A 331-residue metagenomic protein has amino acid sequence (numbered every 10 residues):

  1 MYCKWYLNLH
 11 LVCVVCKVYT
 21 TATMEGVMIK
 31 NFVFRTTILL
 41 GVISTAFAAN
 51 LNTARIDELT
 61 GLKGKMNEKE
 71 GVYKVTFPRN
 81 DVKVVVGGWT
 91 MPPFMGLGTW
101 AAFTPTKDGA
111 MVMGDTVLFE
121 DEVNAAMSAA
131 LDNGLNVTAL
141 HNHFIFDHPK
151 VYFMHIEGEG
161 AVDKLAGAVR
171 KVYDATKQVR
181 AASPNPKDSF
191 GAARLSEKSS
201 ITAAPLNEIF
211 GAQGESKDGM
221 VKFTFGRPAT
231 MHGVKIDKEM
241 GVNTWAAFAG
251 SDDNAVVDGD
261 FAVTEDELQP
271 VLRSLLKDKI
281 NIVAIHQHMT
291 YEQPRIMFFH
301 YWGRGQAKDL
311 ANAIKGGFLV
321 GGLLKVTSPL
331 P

Functional and structural regions predicted by a protein language model:
K4, L9-V27: Short, Lys/Arg-enriched N-terminal segments with co-localized hydrophobic residues within the first ~10-30 amino acids
Y6-H10, I38-L39, E58-G61: Acidic/proline-rich low-complexity IDRs
V18, M24-V27, L40, A130 (+1 more regions): Short intrinsically disordered, low-complexity segments
V27-T37: Bacterial N-terminal signal peptides that target proteins for export
R35-T45: Bacterial N-terminal signal peptides
A49-V123, M127-D132, N136-K150, E157-K277 (+2 more regions): Long, contiguous binding/interaction regions
